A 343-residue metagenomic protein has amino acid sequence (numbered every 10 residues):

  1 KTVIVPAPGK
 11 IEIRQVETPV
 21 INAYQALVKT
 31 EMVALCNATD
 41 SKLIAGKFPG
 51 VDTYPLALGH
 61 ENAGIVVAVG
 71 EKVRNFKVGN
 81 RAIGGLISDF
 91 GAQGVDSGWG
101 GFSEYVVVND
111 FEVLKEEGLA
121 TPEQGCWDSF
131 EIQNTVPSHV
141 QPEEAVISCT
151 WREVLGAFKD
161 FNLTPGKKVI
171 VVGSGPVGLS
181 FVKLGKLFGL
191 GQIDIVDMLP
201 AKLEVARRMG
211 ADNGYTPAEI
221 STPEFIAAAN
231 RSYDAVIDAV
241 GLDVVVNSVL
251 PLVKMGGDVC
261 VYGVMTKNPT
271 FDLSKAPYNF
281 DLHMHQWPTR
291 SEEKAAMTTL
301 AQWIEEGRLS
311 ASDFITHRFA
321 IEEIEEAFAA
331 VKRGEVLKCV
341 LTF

Functional and structural regions predicted by a protein language model:
K1-L58, G118-D128: Short N-terminal strand-loop motif that marks the start of NAD(P)H/FAD-dependent oxidoreductase cofactor-binding domains
P19-A34, K47-G94, G98-E112: Glycine-rich beta-strand-centered segment in the early N-terminal region that forms part of a ligand/cofactor-binding
N22, K77-N80, T164, K254 (+1 more regions): Residue-level recognition of short, solvent-exposed, well-ordered loop/turn junctions that link secondary-structure
D89-K168, V172: NAD(P)H dinucleotide-binding glycine-rich loop of Rossmann-like/cofactor-binding domains, especially the beta1-alpha1
S138-E219: Mid-domain Rossmann-like dinucleotide-binding core that forms the NAD(H)/NADP(H) cofactor-binding site
F161-P165, M209-H283: Glycine-rich cofactor phosphate-binding loops and adjacent beta1-alpha1 units of small-molecule cofactor enzyme domains
I226, K267-H317, E325-E326: C-terminal substrate-binding/catalytic core of Rossmann-like NAD(P)-dependent dehydrogenases/reductases
N230, C260, V264-K267, L309-F314 (+1 more regions): C-terminal capping/lid region of NAD(P)-dependent oxidoreductase domains
